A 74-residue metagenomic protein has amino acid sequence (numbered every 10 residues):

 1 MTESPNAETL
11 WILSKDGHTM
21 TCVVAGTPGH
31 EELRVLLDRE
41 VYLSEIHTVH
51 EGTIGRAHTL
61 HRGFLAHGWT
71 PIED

Functional and structural regions predicted by a protein language model:
M1-H30: N-terminal segment of the canonical double-stranded RNA-binding domain
N6, P28, I46-H47, A57: Hydrophobic alpha-helical segments and their boundary regions
I12-L13, V35, I46: Hydrophobic beta-strand positions
T19, V23-Y42, D74: Short aromatic-glycine-(Arg/Gly/Cys) micro-motifs in beta-strand/loop hairpins
L33, L43-S44, R56, L60: Secondary-structure boundary/capping motif
D38-G52: A short, exposed loop/beta-hairpin motif centered on an aromatic-Gly-Thr core
V49-H67: A short, charged, amphipathic alpha-helix used as a generic interaction element across diverse proteins
H67-E73: Short glycine-aromatic motifs
